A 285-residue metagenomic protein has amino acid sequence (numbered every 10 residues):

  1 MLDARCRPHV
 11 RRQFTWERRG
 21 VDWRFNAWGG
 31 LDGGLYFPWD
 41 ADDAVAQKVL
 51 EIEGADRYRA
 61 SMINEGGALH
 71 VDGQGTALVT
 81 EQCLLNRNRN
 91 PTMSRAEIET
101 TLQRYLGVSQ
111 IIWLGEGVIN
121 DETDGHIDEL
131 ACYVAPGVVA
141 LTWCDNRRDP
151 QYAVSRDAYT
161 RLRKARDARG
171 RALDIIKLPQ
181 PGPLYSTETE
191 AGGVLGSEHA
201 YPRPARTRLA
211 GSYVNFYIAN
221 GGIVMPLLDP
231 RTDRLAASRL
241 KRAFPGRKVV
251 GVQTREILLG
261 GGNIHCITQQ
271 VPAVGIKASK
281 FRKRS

Functional and structural regions predicted by a protein language model:
M1-S285: Histidine/cysteine-enriched polar flanking segments
